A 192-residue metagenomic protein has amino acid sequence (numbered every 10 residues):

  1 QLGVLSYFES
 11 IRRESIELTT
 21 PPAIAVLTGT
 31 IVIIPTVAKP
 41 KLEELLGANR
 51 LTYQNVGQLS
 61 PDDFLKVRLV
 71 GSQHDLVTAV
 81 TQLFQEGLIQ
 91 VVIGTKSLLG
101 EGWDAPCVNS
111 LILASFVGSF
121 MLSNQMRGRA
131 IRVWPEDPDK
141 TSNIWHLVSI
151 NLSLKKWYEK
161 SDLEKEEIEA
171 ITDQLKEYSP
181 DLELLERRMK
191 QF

Functional and structural regions predicted by a protein language model:
Q1-V91: Conserved C-terminal RecA-like helicase domain
G3, Y7, C107, L122-R129 (+2 more regions): Alpha-helical scaffold elements adjacent to nucleotide-binding pockets in ATP/GTP-utilizing enzyme cores
I31-V32, L98-G100, V117-S119, I131 (+1 more regions): Conserved nucleotide-binding/hydrolysis micro-motifs of P-loop NTPases
T36-A38, G102-P106, S123-N124, K155-W157: A short acidic (Asp/Glu
L76, S119-S123: Helical mechanochemical/support elements of P-loop NTPase systems and associated helical scaffolds
I93, L98-F116, Q125, K140-L147: A short beta-strand element within the Helicase C-terminal
Q125, R129-L182: Conserved segment of the helicase C-terminal RecA-like domain
